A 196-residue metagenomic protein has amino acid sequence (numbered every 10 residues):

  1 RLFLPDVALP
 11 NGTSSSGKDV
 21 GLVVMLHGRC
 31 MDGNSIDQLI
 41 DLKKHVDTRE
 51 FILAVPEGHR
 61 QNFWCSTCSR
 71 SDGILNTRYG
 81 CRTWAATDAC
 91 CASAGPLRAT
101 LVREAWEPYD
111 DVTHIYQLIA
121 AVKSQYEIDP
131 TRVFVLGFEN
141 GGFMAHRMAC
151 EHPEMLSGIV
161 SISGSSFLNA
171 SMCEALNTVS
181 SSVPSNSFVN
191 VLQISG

Functional and structural regions predicted by a protein language model:
F3, M25-L26, L136, I194: Short hydrophobic segments within beta-strands
V7-L22, N186-F188: Proline/glycine-enriched tight loop/beta-turn segments at coil->beta junctions that connect or precede beta-strands
G17-F134, R147, E151, A175: Serine-hydrolase catalytic machinery in alpha/beta-hydrolase-like enzymes
V20, L156-S157: Short beta-strand segments enriched for Tyr within beta-sheet-rich domains, predominantly fibronectin type III
V135-G137, I162: Short beta-strand immediately N-terminal to the catalytic nucleophile in serine-hydrolase-like folds
G137-G141, A145: Gly/Ala-rich beta-loop-alpha elbow adjacent to hydrolase catalytic centers
S157-G196: The feature captures the conserved acid-bearing segment of alpha/beta-hydrolase catalytic domains
